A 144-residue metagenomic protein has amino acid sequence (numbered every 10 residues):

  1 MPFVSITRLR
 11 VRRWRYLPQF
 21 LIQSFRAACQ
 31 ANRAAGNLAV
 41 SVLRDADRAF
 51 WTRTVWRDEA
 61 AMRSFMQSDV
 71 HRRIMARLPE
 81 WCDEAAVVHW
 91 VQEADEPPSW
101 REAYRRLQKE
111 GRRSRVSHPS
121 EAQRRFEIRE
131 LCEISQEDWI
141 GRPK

Functional and structural regions predicted by a protein language model:
M1-A49, R63-S64, A85-K144: Short S/T/G/P-rich N-terminal loop/turn motif that feeds into the first structured element of a domain
R8, V55-W56: Glycine-/proline-rich flexible loop or hinge segments
E59-V87: An amphipathic, aromatic/His-enriched active-site/gating alpha helix that lines ligand/cofactor pockets
